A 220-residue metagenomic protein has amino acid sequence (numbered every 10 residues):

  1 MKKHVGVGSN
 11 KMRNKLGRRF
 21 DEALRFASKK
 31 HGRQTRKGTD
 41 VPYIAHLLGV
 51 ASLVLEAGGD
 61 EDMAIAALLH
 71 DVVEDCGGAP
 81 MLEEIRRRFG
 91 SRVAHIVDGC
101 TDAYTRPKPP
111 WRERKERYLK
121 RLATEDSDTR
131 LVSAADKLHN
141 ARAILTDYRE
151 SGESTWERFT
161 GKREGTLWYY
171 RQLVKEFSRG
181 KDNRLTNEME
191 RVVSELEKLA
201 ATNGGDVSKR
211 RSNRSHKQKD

Functional and structural regions predicted by a protein language model:
K2-D220: Active-site helical microenvironments for divalent-metal-assisted chemistry
